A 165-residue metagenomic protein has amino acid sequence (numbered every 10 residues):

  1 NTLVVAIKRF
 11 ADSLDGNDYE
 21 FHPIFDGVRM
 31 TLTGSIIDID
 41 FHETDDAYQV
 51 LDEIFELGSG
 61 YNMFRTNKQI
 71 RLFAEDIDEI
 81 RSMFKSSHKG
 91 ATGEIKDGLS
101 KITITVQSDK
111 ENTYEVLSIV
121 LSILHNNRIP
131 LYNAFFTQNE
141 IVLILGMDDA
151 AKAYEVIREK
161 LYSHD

Functional and structural regions predicted by a protein language model:
N1-T2: Short, basic interhelical loop/turn and adjoining N-cap of the next helix at nucleic-acid- or acidic-partner-contacting
A6-D165: A conserved regulatory-domain signal marking ACT and ACT-like small-molecule sensing domains and adjacent regulatory
